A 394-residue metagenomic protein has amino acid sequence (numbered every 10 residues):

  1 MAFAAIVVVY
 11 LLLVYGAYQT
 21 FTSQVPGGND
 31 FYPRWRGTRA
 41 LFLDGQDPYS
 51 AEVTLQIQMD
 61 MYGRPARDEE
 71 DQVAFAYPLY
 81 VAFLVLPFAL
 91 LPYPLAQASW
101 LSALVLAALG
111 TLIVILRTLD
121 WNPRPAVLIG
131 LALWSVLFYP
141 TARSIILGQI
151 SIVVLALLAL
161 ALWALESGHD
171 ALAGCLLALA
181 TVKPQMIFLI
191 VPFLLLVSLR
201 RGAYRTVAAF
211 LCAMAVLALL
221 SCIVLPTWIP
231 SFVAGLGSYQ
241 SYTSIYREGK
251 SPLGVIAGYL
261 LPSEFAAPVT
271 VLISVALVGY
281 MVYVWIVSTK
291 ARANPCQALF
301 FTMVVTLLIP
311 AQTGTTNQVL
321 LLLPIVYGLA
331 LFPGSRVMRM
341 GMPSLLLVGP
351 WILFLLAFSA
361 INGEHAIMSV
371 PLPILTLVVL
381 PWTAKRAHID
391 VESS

Functional and structural regions predicted by a protein language model:
M1-E166, D170-A171, V197-L322, V391: Primarily membrane-embedded glycan-assembly and transfer machineries that use lipid-linked glycans
A89-P92, A180, I187, P324: Hydrophobic transmembrane alpha-helices
G110, V114, A156-S167, I190-S198 (+2 more regions): Transmembrane alpha-helices and membrane-interface helical segments of multi-pass integral membrane enzymes
L177-L195, P310-N317: Transmembrane helices and adjacent periplasmic/lumenal helix-loop junctions of polyprenol-phosphate-dependent
A180, L225, Y242, P350-L355: A general structural signal for short secondary-structure boundary/capping elements
V182-M186, V216-L220, M342-L345, G349: Membrane-embedded alpha-helical segments of transport systems, primarily multispan ion/solute transporters
Y327-S394: Aromatic-enriched
